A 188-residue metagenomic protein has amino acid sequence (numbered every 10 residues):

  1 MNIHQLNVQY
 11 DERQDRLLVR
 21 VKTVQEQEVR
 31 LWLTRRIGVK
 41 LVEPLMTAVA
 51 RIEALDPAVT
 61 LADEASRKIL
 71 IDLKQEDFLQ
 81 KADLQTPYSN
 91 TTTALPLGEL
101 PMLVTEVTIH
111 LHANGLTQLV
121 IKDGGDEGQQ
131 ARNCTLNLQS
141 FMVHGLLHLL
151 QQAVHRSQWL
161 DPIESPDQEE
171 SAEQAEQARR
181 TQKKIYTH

Functional and structural regions predicted by a protein language model:
M1-L17, K74-D126, Q182-Y186: Intrinsic, low-complexity N-terminal interaction/targeting segments
M1-L55: The feature marks the first
T23, Q27, L31, L55 (+4 more regions): Alpha-helical rod/repeat scaffolding segments in eukaryotic adaptors/tethers and long-chain four-helix cytokines
I37-D83: Short, well-structured hydrophobic secondary-structure segments
G38, L119-E176: Mixed-charge, glycine-accented linear interaction segment located at domain edges/termini
E43, V49-A50, M102, L116 (+1 more regions): Acidic, Ser/Thr- and Gly-enriched intrinsically disordered low-complexity segments
V59-I71, L100-H112, S165-E173: DNA polymerase processivity clamps
V107-H110, Q152, E170-H188: A eukaryote-biased signal for long
